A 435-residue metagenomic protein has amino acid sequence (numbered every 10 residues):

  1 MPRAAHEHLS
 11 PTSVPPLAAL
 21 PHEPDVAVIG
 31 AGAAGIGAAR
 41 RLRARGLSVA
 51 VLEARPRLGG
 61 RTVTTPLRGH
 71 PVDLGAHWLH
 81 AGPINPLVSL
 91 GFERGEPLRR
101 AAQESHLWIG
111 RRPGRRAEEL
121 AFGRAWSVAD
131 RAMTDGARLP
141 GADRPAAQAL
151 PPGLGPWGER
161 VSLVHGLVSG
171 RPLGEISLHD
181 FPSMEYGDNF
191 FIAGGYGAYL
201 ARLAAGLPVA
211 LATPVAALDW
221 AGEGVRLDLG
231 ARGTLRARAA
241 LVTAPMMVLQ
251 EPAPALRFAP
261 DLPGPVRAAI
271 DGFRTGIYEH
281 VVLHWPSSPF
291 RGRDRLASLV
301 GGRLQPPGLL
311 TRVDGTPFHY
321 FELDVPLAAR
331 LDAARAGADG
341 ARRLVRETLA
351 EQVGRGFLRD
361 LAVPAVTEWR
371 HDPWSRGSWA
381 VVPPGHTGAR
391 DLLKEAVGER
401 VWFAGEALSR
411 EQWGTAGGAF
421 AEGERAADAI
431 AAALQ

Functional and structural regions predicted by a protein language model:
P2-Q435: FAD-dinucleotide binding site
